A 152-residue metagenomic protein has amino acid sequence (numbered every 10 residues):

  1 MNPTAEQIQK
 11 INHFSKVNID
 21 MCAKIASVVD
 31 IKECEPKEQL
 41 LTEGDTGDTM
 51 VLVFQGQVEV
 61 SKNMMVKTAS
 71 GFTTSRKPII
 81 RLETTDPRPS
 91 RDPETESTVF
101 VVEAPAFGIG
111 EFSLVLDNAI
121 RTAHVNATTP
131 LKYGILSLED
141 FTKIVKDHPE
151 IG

Functional and structural regions predicted by a protein language model:
M1-P36, L114, I151-G152: Cyclic nucleotide-binding regulatory module and flanking cytosolic helices
T4, M21-K24, S113-V115, A119-T128 (+2 more regions): A small-molecule sensor/coupling module
I11, V29-I31, T122, P130-Y133: Beta-strand-rich binding-surface signature of beta-sandwich/beta-barrel folds used to engage anionic ligands
H13, E38-T129: Cyclic nucleotide-binding regulatory domains
K32-C34, L82, L136: Hydrophobic residues at beta-strand termini and immediately following loops that shape nucleotide-binding pockets
L40, S137-L138: Histidine- and aromatic-rich ligand-binding microenvironments
V66-S70, I135, K146: Short acidic, gly/pro-rich beta-turn/loop elements at beta-sheet edges and active-site/ligand-binding grooves
